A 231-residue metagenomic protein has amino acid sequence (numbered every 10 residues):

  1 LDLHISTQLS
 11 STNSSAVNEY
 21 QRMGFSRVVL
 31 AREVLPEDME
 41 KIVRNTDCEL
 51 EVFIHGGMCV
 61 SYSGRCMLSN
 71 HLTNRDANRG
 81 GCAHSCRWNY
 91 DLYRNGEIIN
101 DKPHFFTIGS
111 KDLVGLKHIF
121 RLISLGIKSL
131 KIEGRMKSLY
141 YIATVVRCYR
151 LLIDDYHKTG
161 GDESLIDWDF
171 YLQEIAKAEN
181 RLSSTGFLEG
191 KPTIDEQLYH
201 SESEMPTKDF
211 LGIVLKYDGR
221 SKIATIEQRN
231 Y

Functional and structural regions predicted by a protein language model:
L1-S10: Active-site beta->alpha loop and helix N-cap motifs at the rims of alpha/beta catalytic domains
D2, N18-Y231: Surface-exposed amphipathic alpha-helical tracts and adjacent flexible/coil segments at the periphery of soluble enzymes
N13-S15: Conserved nucleotide-cofactor-binding alpha/beta core module
